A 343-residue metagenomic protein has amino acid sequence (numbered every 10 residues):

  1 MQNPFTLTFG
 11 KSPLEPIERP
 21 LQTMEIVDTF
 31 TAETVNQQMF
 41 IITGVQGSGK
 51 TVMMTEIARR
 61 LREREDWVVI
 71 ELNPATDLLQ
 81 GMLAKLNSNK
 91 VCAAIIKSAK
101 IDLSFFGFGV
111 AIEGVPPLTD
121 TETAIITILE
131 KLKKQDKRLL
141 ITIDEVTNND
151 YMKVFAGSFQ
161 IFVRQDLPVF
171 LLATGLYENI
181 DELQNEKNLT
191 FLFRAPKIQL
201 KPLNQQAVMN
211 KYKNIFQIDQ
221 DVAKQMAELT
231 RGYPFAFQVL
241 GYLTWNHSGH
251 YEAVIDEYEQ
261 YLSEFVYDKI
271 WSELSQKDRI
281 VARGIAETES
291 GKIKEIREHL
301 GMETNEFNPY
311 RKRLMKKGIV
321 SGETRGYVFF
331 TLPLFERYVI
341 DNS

Functional and structural regions predicted by a protein language model:
M1-F40, L334-F335, D341: A short, basic N-terminal segment
Q2-P4, S263-S343: C-terminal leucine-rich, beta-strand-based interaction scaffolds used for sensing/assembly
V35-E56: Walker A/P-loop nucleotide-binding motif
F40, T55, R59-D77: Conserved catalytic segments around the Walker B and adjacent sensor/switch elements of P-loop NTPase domains
G114-E178, E186: Conserved Walker B catalytic segment
E178-A195: Short regulatory helix/loop adjacent to the ATP-binding pocket of P-loop NTPases
A195-V222: Conserved small helical "lid"/interfacial subdomain of P-loop NTPases
F216-Y267: Amphipathic alpha-helical "lid/sensor" segments that cap RecA-like P-loop NTPase cores
